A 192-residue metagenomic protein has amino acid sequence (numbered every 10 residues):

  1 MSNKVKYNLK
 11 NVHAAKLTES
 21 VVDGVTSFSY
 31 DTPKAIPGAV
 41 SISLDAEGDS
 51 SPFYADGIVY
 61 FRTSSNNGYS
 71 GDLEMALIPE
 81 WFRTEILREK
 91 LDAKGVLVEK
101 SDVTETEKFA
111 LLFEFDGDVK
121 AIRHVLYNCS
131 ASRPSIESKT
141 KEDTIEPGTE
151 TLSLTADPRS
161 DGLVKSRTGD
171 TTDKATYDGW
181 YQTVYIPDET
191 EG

Functional and structural regions predicted by a protein language model:
S2-R83, A131-T149: Solvent-exposed edge beta-strands and adjacent loop segments that serve as assembly or binding interfaces
K4-K6, K10, K16, K34 (+8 more regions): Context-gated lysine
K16-L17, A121, T155, S160: Short secondary-structure transition/capping segments
S29-K34, R123-C129, S166-D170: Short amphipathic beta-strand/extended segments with alternating polar/hydrophobic composition
F61-Y127: Structured, beta-strand-rich domain cores that present glycine/charged loop surfaces used to bind extended ligands
C129-G192: Mixed-charge, glycine-accented linear interaction segment located at domain edges/termini
